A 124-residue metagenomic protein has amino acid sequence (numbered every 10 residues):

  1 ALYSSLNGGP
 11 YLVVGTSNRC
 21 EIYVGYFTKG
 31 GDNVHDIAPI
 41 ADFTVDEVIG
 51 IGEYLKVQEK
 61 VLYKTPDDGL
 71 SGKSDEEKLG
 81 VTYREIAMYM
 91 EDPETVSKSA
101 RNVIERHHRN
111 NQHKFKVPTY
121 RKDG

Functional and structural regions predicted by a protein language model:
A1-G124: ATP/NTP-dependent adenylation/nucleotidyl-transfer catalytic domains that generate, transfer, or process NMP-activated
